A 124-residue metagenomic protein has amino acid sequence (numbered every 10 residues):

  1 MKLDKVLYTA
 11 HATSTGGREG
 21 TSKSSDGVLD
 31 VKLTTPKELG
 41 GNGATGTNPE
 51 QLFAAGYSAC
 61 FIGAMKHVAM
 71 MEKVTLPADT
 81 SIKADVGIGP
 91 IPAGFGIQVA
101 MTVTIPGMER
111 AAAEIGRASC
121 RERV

Functional and structural regions predicted by a protein language model:
M1-A55, I62-R123: Extended beta-strand/beta-hairpin segments
